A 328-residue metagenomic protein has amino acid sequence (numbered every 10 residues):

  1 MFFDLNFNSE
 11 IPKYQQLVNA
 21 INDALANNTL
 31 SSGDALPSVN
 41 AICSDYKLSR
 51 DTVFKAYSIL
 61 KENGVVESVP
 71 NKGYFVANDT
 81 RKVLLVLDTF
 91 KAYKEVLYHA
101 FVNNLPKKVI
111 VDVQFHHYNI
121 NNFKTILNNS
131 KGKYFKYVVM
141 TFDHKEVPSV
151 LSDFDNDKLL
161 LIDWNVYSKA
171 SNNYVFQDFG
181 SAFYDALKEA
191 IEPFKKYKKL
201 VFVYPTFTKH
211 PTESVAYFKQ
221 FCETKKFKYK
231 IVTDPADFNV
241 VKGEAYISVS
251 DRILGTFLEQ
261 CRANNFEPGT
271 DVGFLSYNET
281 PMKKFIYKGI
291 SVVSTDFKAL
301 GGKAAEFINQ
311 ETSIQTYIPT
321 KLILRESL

Functional and structural regions predicted by a protein language model:
M1-D45: Extreme N-terminal segment that seeds HTH/winged-HTH DNA-binding domains in transcriptional regulators
S31-S68: N-terminal helix-turn-helix
V39, K55, N63, E67-N129: Amphipathic helical "hinge" segments at domain boundaries
K131-F142, V201-P205, K242-D251, G273-L275: Periplasmic-binding protein-like
D143-S181, N278-K288: Flexible loop/hinge segments that line or gate small-molecule binding clefts
N165-V201, V293-S313: Hydrophobic alpha-helical segments within soluble ligand-binding/sensing domains
D185-E223, T316-L328: An alpha-beta-alpha
K242, R252-L328: Flexible loop/turn connectors
